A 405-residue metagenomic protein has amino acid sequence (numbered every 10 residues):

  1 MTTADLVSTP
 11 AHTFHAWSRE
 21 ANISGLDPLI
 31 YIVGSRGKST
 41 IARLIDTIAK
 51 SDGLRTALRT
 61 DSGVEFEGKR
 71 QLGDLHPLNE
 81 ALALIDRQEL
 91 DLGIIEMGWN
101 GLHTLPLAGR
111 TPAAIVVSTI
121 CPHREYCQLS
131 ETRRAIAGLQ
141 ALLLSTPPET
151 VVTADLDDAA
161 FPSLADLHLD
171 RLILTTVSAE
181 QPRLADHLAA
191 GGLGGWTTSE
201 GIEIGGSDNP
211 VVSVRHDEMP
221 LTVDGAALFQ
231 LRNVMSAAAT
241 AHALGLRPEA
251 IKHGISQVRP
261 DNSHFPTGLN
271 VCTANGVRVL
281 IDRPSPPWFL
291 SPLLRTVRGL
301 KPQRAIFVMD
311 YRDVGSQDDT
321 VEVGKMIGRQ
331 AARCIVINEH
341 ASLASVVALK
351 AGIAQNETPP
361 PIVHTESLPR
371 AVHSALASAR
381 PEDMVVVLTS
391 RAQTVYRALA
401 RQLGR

Functional and structural regions predicted by a protein language model:
T2-F14, G25, I30, R43 (+2 more regions): ATP-dependent carboxylate-amine ligase
H15-F66, R70: Walker A (P-loop) phosphate-binding motif
L29, L58-F66, A113-E125, N275: Gly-rich Lys/Arg/Thr-decorated short loops/hinges at beta-loop-alpha junctions or inter-strand turns that position
I32, R59, E96, T153 (+4 more regions): Residue-level signal for inorganic ion chemistry
T56, V152, L172-L174, A305 (+2 more regions): Hydrophobic/aromatic residues located in beta-strands of well-ordered beta-sheets within soluble catalytic
T60, M97, A154-L156, T365-P369: Short loop/edge segments at beta-strand edges and connector loops that shape dinucleotide/nucleotide cofactor-binding
L72-T175, A179-L184, P287: Flexible active-site lid/hinge loop adjacent to a nucleotide/diphosphate and Mg2+-phosphate binding pocket
L129-R133, D170-S291, H340: Adenine nucleotide phosphate-binding catalytic loops in nucleotide-utilizing enzymes
